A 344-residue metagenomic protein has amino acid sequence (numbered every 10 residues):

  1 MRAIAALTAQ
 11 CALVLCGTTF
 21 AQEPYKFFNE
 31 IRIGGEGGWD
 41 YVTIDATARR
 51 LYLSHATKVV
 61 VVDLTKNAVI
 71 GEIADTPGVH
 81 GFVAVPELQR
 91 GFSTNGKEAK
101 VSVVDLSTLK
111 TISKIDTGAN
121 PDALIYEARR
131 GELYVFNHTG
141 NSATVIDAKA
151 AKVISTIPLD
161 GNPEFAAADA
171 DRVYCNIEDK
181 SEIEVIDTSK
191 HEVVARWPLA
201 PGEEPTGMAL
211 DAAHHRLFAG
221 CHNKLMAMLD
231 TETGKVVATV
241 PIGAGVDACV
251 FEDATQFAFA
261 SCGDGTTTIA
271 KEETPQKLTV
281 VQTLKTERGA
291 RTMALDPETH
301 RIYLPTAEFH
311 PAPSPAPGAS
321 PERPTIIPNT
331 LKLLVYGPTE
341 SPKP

Functional and structural regions predicted by a protein language model:
M1-R2: N-terminal secretory signal peptides that target proteins for export/translocation
A5-G17: Bacterial N-terminal signal peptides
G17-P344: Predominantly soluble domains enriched in secretory-pathway, periplasmic, or organellar proteins
